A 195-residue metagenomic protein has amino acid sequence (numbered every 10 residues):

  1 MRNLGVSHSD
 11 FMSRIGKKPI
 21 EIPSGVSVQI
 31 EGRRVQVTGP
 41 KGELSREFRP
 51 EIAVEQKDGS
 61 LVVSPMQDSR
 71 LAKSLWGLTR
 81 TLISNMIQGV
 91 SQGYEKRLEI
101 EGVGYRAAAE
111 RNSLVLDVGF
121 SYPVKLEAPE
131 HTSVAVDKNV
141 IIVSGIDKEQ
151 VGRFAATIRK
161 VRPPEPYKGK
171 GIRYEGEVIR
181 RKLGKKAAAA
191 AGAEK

Functional and structural regions predicted by a protein language model:
M1-F11: N-terminal amphipathic/basic-hydrophobic helices that include classical n-h-c signal peptides and signal-anchor
S9-K195: N-terminal intrinsically disordered, cationic/polar leader segments that include organellar targeting peptides
